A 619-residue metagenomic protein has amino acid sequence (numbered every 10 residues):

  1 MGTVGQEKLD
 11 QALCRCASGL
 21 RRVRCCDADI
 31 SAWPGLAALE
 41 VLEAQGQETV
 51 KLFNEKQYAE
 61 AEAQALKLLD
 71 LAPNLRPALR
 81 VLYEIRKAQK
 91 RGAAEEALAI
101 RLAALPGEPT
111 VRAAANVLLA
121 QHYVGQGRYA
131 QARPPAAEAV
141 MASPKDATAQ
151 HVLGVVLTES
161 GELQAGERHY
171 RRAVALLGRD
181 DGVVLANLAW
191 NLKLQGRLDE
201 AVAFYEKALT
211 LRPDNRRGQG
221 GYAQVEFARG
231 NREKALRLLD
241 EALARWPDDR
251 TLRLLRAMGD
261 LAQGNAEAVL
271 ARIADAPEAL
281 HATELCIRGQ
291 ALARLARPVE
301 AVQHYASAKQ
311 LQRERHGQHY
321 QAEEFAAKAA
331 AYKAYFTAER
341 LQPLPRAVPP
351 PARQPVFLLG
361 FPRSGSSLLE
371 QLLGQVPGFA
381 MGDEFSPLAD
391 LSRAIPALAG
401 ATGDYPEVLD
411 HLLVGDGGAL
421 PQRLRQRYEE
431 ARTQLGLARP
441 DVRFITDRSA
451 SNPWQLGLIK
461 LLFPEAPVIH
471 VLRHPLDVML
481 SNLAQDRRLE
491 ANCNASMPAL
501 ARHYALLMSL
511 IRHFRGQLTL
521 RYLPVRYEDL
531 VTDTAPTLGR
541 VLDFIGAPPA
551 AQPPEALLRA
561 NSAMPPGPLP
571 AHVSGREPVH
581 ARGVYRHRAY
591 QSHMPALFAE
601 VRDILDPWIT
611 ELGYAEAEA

Functional and structural regions predicted by a protein language model:
M1-G436: Alpha-helical solenoid repeat scaffolds of the TPR/TPR-like class and their adjacent stem/linker regions that mediate
T158, K193, Q375-V376, L462-F463 (+2 more regions): Short secondary-structure boundary/capping segments
L270-I273, L285-A347, L413, G418 (+4 more regions): PAPS-dependent sulfotransferases, especially Golgi type II membrane carbohydrate sulfotransferases
A279, P440, R448-A450, K460 (+3 more regions): ATP-dependent adenylate-handling active sites, centered on carboxylate activation for C-N bond formation
L358-G360, Q371, D383, F444-S449 (+4 more regions): Short beta-strand segments
S386-P387, P475-V478, L530-V531: Conserved nucleotide-binding/hydrolysis micro-motifs of P-loop NTPases
L420-L458: Glycine-rich phosphate-binding loop used to anchor ATP phosphates in small-molecule kinases, encompassing both
I459-N482: Conserved phosphate-donor/acceptor-positioning beta-strand/loop module used by diverse small-molecule
